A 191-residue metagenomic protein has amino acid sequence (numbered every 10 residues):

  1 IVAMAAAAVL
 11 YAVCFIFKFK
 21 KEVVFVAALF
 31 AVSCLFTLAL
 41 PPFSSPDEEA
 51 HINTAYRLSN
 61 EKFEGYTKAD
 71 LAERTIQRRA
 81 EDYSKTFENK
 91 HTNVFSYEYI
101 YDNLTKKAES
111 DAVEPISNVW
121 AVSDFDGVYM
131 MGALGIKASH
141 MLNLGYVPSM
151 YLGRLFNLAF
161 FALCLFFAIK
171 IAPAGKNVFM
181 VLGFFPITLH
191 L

Functional and structural regions predicted by a protein language model:
I1-C34: Start-transfer (signal-anchor) and selected internal transmembrane alpha helices of multi-pass inner/ER membrane
V2-C14, S149-P173: Selective detector of the "anchor" transmembrane alpha-helix that sits immediately C-terminal
K20-V23, L144-V147, F166-F185: Transmembrane-helix signature of polytopic, membrane-embedded enzymes that assemble or transfer cell-envelope glycans
A31, F156, K176-L191: Short aromatic/hydrophobic helix-turn
T37-E49: Helix-to-loop transition at the C-terminal end of transmembrane segments
K62-Y151: Interfacial juxtamembrane loops and adjacent helix segments that form the catalytic/substrate-binding surfaces
